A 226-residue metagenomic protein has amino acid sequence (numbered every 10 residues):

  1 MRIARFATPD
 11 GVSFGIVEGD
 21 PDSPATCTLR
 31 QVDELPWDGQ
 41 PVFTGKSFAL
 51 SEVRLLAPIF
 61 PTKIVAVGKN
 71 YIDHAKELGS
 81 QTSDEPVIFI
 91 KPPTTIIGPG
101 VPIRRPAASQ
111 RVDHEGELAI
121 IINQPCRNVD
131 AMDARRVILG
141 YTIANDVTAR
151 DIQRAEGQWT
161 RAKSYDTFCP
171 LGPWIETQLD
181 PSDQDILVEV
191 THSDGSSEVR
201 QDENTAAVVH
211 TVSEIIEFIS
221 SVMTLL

Functional and structural regions predicted by a protein language model:
M1-P86, L179, L187, S196-E198: N-terminal non-catalytic cap/leader segment that marks the start of a structured domain
A4, R54-L56, E77-G79, I103-V112 (+3 more regions): A generic local secondary-structure boundary/capping motif
D10, F48-S51, H74, R150-L226: Catalytic-pocket segment enriched in acidic/His residues
P58, R111, T224-L226: Residue-level "contact hotspot" at macromolecular interaction interfaces
T82-P99, H114: Structural signature of FAD isoalloxazine-binding scaffolds in flavoprotein oxidoreductases
G116-L118: Ligand-binding beta-strand-loop-alpha-helix segment within the catalytic cores of soluble metabolic enzymes
